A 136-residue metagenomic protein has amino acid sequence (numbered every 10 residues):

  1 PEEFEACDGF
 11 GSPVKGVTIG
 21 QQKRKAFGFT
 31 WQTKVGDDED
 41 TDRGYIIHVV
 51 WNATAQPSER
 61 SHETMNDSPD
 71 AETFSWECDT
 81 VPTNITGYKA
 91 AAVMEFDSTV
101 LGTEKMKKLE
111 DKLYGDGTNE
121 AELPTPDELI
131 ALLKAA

Functional and structural regions predicted by a protein language model:
P1-A136: Signature of extracytoplasmic/envelope-associated structural regions
